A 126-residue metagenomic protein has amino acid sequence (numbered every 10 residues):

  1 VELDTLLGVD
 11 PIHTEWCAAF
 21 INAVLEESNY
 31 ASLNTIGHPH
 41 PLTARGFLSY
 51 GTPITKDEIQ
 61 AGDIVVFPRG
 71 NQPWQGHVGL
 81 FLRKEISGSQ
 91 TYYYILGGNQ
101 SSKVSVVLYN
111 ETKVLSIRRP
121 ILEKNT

Functional and structural regions predicted by a protein language model:
V1-A61, N71: Catalytic cysteine-centered active-site loop
I54, N71, Q75-T126: Aromatic- and glycine-rich peptidoglycan recognition patches
Q60-I64, T91-Y93: Loop/turn elements at helix/coil->beta-strand transitions in domains of secreted/extracellular proteins
